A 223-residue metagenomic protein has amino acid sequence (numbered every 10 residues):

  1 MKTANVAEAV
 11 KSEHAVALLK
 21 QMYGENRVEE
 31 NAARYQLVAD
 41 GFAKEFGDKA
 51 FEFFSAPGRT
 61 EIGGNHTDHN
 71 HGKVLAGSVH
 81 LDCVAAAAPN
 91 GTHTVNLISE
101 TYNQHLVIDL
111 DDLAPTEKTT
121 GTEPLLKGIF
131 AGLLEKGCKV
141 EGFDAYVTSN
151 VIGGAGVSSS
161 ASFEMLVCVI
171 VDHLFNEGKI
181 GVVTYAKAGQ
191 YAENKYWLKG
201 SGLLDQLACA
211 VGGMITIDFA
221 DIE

Functional and structural regions predicted by a protein language model:
K2, N70, H173-E223: ATP-dependent small-molecule kinase catalytic core of the GHMP/sugar-kinase superfamily and closely related
K2-F53, L81-A188: Anion-binding (especially nucleotide phosphate/pyrophosphate-binding) glycine-rich loop and adjoining beta-alpha core
S55-P57: Short Gly/Ser/Thr- and Asp/Glu-enriched loop/turn motifs at secondary-structure junctions
N65: Redox-cofactor-proximal catalytic regions of oxidoreductases
H71-S78: Short Gly/aromatic-enriched secondary-structure transition segments
A76, V84-A86, M214-T216: Conserved hydrophobic/aromatic beta-strand scaffold that supports enzyme active sites
